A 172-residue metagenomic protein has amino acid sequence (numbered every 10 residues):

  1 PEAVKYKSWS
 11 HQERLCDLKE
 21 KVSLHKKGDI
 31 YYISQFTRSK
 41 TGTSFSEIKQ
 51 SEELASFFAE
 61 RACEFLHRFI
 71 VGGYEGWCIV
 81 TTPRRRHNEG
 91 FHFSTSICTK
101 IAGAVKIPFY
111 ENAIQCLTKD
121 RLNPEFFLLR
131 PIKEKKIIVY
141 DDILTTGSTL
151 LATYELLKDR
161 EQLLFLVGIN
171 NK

Functional and structural regions predicted by a protein language model:
P1-E75, Y110-K136, T146, N171: Active-site-facing substrate-recognition patch
Y74-R86: Short glycine-rich phosphate-binding loop at a beta-alpha junction
C78, I138, L164-L166: A structural signal for isolated positions on well-ordered beta-strands in alpha/beta enzyme cores
P83-H92, T118-K119: Acidic, metal-coordinating catalytic cores used for nucleic-acid/nucleotide bond scission and strand-transfer chemistry
F91-T95, T99: Short, surface-exposed alpha-helical segments at coil->helix boundaries
T99-P108: Short helix-loop-beta junction
Q115, Y154-K172: A short, conserved beta-to-alpha structural element at the edge of catalytic cores that scaffolds binding
V139-T153: A phosphate-binding catalytic loop at a beta-strand-loop-alpha-helix junction that coordinates phosphoryl groups
